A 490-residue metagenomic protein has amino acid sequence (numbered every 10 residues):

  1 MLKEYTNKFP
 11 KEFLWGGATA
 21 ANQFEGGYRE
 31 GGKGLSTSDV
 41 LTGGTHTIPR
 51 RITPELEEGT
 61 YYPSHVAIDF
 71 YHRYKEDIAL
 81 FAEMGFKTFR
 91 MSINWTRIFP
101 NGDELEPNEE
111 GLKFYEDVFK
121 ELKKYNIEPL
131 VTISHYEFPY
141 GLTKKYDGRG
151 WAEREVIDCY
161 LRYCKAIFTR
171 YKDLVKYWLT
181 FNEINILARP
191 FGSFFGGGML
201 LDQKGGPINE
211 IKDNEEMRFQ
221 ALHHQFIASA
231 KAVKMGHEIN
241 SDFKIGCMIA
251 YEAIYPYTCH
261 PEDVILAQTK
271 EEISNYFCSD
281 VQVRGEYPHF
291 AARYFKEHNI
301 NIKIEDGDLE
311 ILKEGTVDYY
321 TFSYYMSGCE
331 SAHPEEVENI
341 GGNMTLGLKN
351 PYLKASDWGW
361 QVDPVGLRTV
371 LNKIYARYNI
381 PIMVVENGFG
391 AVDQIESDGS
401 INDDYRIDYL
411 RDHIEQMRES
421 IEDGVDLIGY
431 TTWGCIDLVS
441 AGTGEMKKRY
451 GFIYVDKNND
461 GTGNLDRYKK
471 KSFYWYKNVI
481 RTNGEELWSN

Functional and structural regions predicted by a protein language model:
L2-I52, E57-E58, A82, N101-D103 (+1 more regions): Active-site region of glycoside hydrolase catalytic domains
G59-H72, W151-R154: Active-site mouth loops of central-metabolism enzymes
D69, R73-N94, E128, E314-Y320: Catalytic domains of carbohydrate-active enzymes, especially glycoside hydrolases
K87, T96-I98, Y136-F138: A short acidic, glycine/proline-enriched capping/turn motif at secondary-structure boundaries, especially helix N-cap
I93-P107: Glycine-rich, proline-tolerant flexible connector loops at the mouths of alpha/beta enzymes
